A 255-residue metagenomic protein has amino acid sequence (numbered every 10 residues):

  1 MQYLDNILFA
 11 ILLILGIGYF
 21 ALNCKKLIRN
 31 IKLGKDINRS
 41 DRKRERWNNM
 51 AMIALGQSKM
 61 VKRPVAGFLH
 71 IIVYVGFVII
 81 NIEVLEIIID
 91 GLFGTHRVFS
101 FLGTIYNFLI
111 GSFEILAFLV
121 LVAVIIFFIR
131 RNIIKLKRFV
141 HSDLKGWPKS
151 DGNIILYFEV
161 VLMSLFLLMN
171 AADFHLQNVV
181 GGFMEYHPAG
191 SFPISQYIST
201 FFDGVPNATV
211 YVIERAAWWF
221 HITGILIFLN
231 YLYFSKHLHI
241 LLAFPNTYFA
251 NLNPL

Functional and structural regions predicted by a protein language model:
M1-L255: Membrane-embedded alpha-helical bundles of multi-pass integral membrane proteins
